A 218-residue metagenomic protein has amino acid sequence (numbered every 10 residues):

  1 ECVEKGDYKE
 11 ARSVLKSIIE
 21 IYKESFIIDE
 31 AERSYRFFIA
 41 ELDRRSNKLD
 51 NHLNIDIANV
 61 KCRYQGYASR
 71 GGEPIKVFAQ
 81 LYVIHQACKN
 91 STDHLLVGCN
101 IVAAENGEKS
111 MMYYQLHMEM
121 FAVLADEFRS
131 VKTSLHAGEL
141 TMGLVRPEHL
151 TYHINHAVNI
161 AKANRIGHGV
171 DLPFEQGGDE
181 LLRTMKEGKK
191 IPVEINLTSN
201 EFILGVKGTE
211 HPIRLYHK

Functional and structural regions predicted by a protein language model:
E1-K218: Metal-cofactor-binding active-site regions of metalloenzymes
